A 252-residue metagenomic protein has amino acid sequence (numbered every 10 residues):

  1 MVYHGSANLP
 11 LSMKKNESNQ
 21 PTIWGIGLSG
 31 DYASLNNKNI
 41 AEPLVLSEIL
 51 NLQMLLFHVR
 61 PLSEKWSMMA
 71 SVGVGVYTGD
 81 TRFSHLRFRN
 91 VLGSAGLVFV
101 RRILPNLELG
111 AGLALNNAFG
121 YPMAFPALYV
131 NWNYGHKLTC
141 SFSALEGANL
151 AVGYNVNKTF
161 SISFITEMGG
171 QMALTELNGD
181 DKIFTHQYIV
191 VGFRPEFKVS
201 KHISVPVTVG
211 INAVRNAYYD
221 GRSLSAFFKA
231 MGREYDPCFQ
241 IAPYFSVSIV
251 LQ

Functional and structural regions predicted by a protein language model:
M1, P43-L50, H85-V91, F119-G120 (+3 more regions): Replace "Gram-negative outer membrane beta-barrel proteins" with "bacterial and organellar outer membrane beta-barrel
Y3-L9, L50-L56, V74, V91-L97 (+4 more regions): Hydrophobic, lipid-facing positions within transmembrane beta-strands of outer-membrane proteins
L9-L11, H58-R60, R101, W132 (+4 more regions): Residue-level signature of outer-membrane beta-barrel architecture
K15-N19, K65-M68, P105-G110, K137-C140 (+2 more regions): Repeated loop/turn-to-beta-strand initiation elements of outer-membrane beta-barrel proteins
W24-L28, A70-V72, A111, C140-F142 (+3 more regions): Membrane-embedded beta-strand positions of outer-membrane beta-barrel proteins
L28-N36, V74-D80, L113-F119, Y134 (+4 more regions): Transmembrane beta-strands of outer-membrane beta-barrel pores
K38-L44, D80-H85, A114-N116, G135-K137 (+2 more regions): Extracellular loop and loop/strand-boundary signature of outer-membrane beta-barrel proteins
A127-N133, P195, I203, P237-Q252: Outer-membrane beta-barrel "beta-signal"
